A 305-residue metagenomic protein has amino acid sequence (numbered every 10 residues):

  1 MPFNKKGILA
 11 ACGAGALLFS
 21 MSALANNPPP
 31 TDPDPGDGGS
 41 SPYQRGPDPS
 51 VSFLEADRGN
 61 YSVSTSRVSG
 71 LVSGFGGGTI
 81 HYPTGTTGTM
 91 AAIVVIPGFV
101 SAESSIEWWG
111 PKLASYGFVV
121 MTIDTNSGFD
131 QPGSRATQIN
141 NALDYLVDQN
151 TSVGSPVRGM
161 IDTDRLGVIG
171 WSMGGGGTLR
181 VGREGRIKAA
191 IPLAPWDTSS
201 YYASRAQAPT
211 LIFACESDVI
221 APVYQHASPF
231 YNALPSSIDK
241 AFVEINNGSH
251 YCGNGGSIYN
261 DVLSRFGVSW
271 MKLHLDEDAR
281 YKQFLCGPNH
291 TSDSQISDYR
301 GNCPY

Functional and structural regions predicted by a protein language model:
S20-S22: N-terminal signal peptide c-region/cleavage motif recognized by signal peptidases
P29-G88: N-terminal cap/lid segment of alpha/beta-hydrolase-fold proteins
G85-G88, G133-G176: Gly/Ser-rich "nucleophile elbow"/oxyanion-hole loop immediately N-terminal to the catalytic nucleophile in hydrolases
T89-G98: Short beta-strand element of the alpha/beta-hydrolase
S104-D124: Short amphipathic alpha-helix adjacent to the substrate-entry channel of hydrolases
G177-V181: Hydrolases whose catalytic domains are alpha/beta-hydrolase-1, hotdog thioesterase, or metallo-beta-lactamase-like
R186-D197: A conserved short beta-strand
R205-S269, L273-E277: Active-site-adjacent alpha-helix of alpha/beta-hydrolase-fold enzymes
